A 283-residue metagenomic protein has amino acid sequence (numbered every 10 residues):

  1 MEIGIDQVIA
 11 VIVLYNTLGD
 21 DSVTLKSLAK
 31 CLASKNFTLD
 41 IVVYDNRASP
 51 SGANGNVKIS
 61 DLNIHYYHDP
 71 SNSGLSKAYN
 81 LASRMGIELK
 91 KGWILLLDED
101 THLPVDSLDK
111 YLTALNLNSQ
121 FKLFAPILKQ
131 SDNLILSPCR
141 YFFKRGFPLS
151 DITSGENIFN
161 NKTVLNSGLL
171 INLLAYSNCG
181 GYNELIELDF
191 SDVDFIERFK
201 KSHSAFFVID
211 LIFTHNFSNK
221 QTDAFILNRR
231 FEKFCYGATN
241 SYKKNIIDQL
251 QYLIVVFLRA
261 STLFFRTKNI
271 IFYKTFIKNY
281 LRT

Functional and structural regions predicted by a protein language model:
T17-A33: Short, well-formed alpha-helical segments that are part of the catalytic scaffolds of diverse glycosyltransferases
Y44-G55, S71, T101: A conserved acidic beta->alpha catalytic loop
P70-E88: Glycine-rich, basic loop-to-helix element that forms the pyrophosphate-binding segment of sugar-nucleotide handling
K91-H102: Short beta-strand-to-loop acidic/aromatic patch adjacent to the donor-nucleotide binding site
D106-P138: Conserved donor NDP-sugar-binding/catalytic core segment of glycosyltransferases
Y141-K162: Short, flexible, basic/aromatic active-site loop/helix in glycosyltransferases
V164-I171, A175-G180, L185-L211: A short, conserved alpha-helix in the catalytic core of glycosyltransferases
I226-T283: Non-catalytic, C-terminal membrane-associated alpha-helical segments of glycosyltransferases
